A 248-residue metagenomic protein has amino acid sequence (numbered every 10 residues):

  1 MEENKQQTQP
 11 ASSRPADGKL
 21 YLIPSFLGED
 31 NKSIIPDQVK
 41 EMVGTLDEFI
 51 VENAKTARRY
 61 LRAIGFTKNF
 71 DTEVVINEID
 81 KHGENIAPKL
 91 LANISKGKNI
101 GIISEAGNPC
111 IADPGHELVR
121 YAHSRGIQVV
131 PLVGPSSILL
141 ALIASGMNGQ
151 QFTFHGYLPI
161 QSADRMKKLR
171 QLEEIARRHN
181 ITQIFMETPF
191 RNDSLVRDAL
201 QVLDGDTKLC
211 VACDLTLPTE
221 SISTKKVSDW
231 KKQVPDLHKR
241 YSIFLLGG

Functional and structural regions predicted by a protein language model:
E2-E78: Glycine-rich, flexible N-terminal cofactor/catalytic loop recognition
E2-Y21, K98-N99, R178-G248: A contiguous loop/helix-start segment that scaffolds small-molecule binding in enzyme catalytic cores
L27-G28, E105-P109, P189-F190: Short glycine-rich anion-binding loops that position phosphate/pyrophosphate groups of nucleotides and phosphorylated
V43-F49, G126-V130, T182-Q183: Short active-site oxyanion
I76-E84, L158-S162: Conserved helicase motor
K96-P114: Ordered, amphipathic secondary-structure segments that act as subunit-interaction surfaces in large macromolecular
P109-R125, A199-L200: Short Gly/Thr/Asp-enriched flexible loops that form oxyanion-binding sites at enzyme active sites
E117-I175: Class I SAM-dependent methyltransferase SAM-binding "motif I" and its flanking Rossmann-like core
